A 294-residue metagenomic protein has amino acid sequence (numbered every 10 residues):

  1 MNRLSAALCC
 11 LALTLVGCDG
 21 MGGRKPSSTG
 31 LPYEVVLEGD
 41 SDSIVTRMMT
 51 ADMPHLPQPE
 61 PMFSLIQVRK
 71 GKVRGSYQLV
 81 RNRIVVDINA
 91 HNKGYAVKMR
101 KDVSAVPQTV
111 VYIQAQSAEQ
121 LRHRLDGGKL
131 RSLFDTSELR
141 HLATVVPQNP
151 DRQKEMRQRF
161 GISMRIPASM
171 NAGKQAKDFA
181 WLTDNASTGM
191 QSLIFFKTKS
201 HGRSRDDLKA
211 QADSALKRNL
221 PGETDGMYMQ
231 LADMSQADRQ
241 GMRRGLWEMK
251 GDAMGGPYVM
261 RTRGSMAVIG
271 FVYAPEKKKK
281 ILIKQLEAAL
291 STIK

Functional and structural regions predicted by a protein language model:
N2-C9: Sec-dependent signal peptide recognition, specifically the positively charged N-region followed immediately by
T14-G17: C-terminal motif of bacterial Sec signal peptides marking the signal peptidase cleavage site
G20-G22, E34-D40, A51, P167-N219: Secretory pathway targeting signatures of secreted, lumenal, and periplasmic proteins
K25-P32, S41-S43, R47-M62, V145-K174: N-terminal "mature-domain start" segment
S28-G127, R131-F134: Long, folded non-catalytic interaction modules
K70-Q114, E119-Q120, K217-A267, K277-K280 (+1 more regions): Signature of long, low-cysteine stretches enriched in small and polar/charged residues
L121-A143, M164, M170, A267-K294: Surface-exposed amphipathic alpha-helical segments
D126-G127, L133-S192, K197: Acidic/His-rich structured neighborhood in mature extracellular/periplasmic domains
